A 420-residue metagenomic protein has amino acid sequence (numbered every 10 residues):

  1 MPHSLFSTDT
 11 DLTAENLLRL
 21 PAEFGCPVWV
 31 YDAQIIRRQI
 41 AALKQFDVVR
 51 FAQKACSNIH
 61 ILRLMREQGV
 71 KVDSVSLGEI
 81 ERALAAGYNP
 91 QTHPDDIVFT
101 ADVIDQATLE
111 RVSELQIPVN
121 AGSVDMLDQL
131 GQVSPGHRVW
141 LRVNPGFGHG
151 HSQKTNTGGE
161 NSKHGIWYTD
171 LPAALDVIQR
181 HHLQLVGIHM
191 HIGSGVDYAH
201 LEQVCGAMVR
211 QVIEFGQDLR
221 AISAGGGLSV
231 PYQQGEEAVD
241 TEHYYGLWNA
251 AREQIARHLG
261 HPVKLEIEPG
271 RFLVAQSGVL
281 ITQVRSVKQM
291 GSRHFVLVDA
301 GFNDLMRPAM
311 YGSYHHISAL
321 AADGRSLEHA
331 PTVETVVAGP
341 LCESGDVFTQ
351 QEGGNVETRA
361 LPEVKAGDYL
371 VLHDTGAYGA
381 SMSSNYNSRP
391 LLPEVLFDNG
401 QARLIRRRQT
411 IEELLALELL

Functional and structural regions predicted by a protein language model:
M1-H137, N161, D176, R180-Q184 (+3 more regions): A charged N-terminal "starter" segment
I35, A55-S57, G78-E79, V103-D105 (+7 more regions): Active-site-proximal loop/turn and secondary-structure-junction residues that shape catalytic pockets, frequently
I36, K54, S76, V112 (+7 more regions): Conserved, mostly hydrophobic/aromatic
K71, V98, N120, W140-R142 (+8 more regions): Structured core elements
Q132-V133, I213-L219, E242-G246, A250 (+2 more regions): Acidic/histidine-enriched ion/cofactor-binding microenvironments in catalytic or ligand-binding pockets
G136-G148: Glycine-rich, aromatic-flanked loop segments that form ligand/cofactor-binding clefts across common enzyme folds
P145-V287, N387-R389, D398: Active-site loop/helix belt of alpha/beta enzymes
P262-L420: Charged (often Lys/Glu-rich) extended helix/loop segments that serve as interaction or gating elements
